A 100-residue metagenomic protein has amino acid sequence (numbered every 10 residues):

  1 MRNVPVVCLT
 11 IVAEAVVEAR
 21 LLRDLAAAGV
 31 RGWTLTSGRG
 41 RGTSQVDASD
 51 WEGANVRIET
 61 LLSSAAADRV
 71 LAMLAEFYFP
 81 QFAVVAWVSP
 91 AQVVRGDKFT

Functional and structural regions predicted by a protein language model:
M1-T100: Positively charged, small/polar-rich N-terminal and surface patches that mediate targeting and assembly and bind
